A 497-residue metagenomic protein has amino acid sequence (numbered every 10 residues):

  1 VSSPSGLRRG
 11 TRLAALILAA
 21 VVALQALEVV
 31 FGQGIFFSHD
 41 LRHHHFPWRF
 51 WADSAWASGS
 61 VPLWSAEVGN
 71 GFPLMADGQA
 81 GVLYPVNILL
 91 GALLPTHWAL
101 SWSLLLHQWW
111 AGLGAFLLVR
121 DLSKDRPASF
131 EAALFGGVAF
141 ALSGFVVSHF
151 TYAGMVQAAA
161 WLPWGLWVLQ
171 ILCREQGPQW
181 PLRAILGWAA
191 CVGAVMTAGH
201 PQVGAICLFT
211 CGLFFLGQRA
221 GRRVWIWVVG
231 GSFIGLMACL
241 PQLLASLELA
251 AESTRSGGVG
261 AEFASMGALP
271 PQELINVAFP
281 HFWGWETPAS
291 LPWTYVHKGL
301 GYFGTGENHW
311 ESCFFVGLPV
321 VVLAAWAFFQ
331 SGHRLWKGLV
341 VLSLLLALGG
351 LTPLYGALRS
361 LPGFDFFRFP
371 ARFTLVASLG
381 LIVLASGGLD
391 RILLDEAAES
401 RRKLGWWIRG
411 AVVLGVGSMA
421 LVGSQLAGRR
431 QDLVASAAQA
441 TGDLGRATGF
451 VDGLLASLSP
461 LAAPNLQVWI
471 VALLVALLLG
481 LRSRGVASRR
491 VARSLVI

Functional and structural regions predicted by a protein language model:
V1-E28, R223, W227, A325 (+2 more regions): Start-transfer (signal-anchor) and selected internal transmembrane alpha helices of multi-pass inner/ER membrane
L13-A19, R222-L247, G257-A264, V340-L344 (+2 more regions): Hydrophobic alpha-helical membrane-interfacial segments at the cytosolic entry of transmembrane helices
L18-V21, W110-L122, S129-R219, W227-S246: Membrane-embedded helix bundles of polyisoprenyl
V21-L113, V138-A160, E262-L318, A347-G356 (+2 more regions): Membrane-interface coil-to-helix junctions
F46-W56, S60-P62, S232-A327, R359 (+2 more regions): Periplasmic/ER-lumenal interhelical loops and adjacent helix-loop junctions in multi-pass membrane proteins
G112-F116, L162, L166, L240-L243 (+6 more regions): Alpha-helical transmembrane segments of polytopic integral membrane proteins, especially the permease/helical cores
L118, L122-P127, C173-G177, A250-T254 (+3 more regions): Membrane-interfacial segments
A153-A160, V168, L172-G193, V203 (+3 more regions): Contiguous transmembrane helix-bundle modules in multi-pass membrane proteins
